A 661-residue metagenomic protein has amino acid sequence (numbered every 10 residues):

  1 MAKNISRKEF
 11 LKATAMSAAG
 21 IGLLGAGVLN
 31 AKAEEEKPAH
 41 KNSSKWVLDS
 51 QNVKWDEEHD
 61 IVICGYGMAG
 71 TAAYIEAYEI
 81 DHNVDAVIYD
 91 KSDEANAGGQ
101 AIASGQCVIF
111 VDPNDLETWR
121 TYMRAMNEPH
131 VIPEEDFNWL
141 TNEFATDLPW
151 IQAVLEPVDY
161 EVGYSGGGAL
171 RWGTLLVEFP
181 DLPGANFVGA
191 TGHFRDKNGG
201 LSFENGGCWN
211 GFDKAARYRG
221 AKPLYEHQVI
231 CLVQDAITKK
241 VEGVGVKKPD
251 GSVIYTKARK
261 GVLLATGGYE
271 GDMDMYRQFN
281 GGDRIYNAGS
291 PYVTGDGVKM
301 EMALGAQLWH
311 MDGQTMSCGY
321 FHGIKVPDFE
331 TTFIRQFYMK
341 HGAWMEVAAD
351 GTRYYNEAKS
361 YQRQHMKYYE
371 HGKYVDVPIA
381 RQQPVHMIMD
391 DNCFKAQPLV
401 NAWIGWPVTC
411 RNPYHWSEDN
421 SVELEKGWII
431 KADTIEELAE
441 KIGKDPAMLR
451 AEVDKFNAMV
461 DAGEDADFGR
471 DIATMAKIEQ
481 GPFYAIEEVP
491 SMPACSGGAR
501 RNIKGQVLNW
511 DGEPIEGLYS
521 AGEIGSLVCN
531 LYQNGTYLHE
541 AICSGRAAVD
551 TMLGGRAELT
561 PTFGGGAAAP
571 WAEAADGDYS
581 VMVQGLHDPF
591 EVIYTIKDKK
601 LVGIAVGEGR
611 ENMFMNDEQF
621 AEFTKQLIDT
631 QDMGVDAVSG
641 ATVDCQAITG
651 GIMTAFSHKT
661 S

Functional and structural regions predicted by a protein language model:
M1-A18: N-terminal secretory signal peptides and thylakoid transit peptides that target proteins across membranes
V53-A69: Beta1/beta-strand and adjacent pyrophosphate-binding region of the FAD-binding site in flavoprotein oxidoreductases
I80-A101: Glycine-rich FAD pyrophosphate-binding loop
N142-S252, M273-D274, F321-H322, V460-Q480: Conserved redox-cofactor binding core of oxidoreductases
C231, M448-V528, A605-G609: A glycine-rich dinucleotide-binding beta-alpha-beta segment and adjacent secondary-structure elements that constitute
P249-S252, T256-K325, L538, S544-A547: Glycine-rich loop(s) and the adjacent beta-strand/alpha-helix scaffold that form part
V298-M300, Q307-K441: An anion/pyrophosphate-binding glycine-rich loop and adjacent beta-alpha core in soluble alpha-beta enzymes
A568-S661: Active-site- and interface-proximal helix/loop "cap" or "latch" segments in soluble metabolic and energy-transducing
